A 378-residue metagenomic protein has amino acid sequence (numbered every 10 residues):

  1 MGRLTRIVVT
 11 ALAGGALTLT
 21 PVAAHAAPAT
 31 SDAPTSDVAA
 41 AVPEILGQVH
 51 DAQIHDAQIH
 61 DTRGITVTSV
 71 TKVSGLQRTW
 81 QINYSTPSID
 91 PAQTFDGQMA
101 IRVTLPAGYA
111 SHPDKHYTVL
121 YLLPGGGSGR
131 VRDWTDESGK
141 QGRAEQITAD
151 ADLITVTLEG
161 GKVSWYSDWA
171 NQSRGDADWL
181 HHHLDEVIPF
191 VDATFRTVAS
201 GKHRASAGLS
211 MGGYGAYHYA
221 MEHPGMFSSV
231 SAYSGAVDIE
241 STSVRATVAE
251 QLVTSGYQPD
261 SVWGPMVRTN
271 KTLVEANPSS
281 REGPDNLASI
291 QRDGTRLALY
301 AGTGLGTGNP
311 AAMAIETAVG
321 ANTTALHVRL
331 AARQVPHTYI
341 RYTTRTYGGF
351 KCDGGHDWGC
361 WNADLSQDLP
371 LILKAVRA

Functional and structural regions predicted by a protein language model:
M1-R3: N-terminal secretory signal peptides that target proteins for export/translocation
T5-A11, G15, L19-A378: Non-catalytic cap/lid and distal C-terminal segments of serine-dependent acyl enzymes
